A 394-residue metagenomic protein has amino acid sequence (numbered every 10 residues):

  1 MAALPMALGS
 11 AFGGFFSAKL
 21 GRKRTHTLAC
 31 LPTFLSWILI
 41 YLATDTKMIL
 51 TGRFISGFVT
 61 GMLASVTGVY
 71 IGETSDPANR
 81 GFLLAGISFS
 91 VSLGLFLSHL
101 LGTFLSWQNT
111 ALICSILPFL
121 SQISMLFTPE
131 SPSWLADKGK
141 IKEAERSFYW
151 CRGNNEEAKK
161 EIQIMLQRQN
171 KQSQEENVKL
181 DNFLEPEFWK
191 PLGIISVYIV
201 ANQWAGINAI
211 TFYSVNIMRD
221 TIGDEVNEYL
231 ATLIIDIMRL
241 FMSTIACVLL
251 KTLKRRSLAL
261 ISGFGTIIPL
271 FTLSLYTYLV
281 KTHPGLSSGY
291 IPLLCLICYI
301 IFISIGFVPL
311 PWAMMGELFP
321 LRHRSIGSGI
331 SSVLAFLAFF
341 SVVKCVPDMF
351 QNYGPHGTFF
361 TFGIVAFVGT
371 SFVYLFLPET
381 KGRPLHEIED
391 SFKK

Functional and structural regions predicted by a protein language model:
M1-Y149, Q172-K394: Alpha-helical transmembrane bundle of multi-pass membrane proteins
R152-N154: Short helix/loop segments within enzyme catalytic domains that coordinate or immediately flank catalytic cofactors
A158-N170: Short, well-structured alpha-helical segments
